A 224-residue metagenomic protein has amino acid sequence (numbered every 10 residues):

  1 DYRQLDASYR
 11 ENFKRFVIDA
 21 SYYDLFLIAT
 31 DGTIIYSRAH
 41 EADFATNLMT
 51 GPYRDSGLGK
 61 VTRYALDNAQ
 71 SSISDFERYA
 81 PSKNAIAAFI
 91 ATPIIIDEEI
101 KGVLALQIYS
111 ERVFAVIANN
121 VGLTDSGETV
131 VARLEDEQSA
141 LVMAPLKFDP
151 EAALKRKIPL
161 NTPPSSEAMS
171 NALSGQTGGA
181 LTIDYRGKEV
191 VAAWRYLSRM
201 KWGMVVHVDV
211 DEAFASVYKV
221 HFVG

Functional and structural regions predicted by a protein language model:
D1-V17: Intrinsically disordered, low-complexity terminal regulatory regions
F13-A20, L66, P81, A118-T124: Short regulatory alpha-helical segment in sensory/regulatory domains of signaling proteins that mediates
F26: Mobile, glycine-rich extracellular loop/lid and propeptide segments that shape or gate substrate/ligand access
G32: Basic, glycine/lysine-rich polyanion-binding surfaces/domains
I35-S72, I96-I100, L104-S198, A213-F214: Intrinsic low-complexity, intrinsically disordered coil/linker regions enriched in small/polar and charged residues
Y79-I86, D184-E189: Per-ARNT-Sim (PAS) sensory domains and their PAS-associated C-terminal
A88-T92: A short, aliphatic-rich beta-strand micro-motif
V205, V210-G224: Cytoplasm-proximal transmembrane signaling helix
